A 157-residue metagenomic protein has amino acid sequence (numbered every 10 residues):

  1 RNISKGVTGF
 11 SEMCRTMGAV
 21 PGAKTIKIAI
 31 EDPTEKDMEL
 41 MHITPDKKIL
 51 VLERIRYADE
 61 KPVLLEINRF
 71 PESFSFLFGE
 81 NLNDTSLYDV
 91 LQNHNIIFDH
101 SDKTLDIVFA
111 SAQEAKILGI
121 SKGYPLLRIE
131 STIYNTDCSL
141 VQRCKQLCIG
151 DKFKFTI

Functional and structural regions predicted by a protein language model:
R1-V51, I67, S75-D102, D106-F109 (+1 more regions): HTH-adjacent hinge/linker in prokaryotic transcriptional regulators
T25, V51-L52, L65, R128-I129 (+1 more regions): Hydrophobic residues on conserved beta-strands that form the core of alpha/beta folds
M41-D46, Y57, P62, G119-S121: Short, solvent-exposed beta-strand/turn "edge" segments of beta-rich domains on protein surfaces
E53, E66-N68, C138: Short, well-ordered beta-strand segments enriched in hydrophobic/aromatic residues
I55-R56, I133: Hydrophobic beta-strand positions
R56, R69-E72: Generic secondary-structure microfeatures
K61, S73, E80-N81, Y88 (+1 more regions): C-terminal regulatory/effector modules of DNA-binding transcriptional regulators
